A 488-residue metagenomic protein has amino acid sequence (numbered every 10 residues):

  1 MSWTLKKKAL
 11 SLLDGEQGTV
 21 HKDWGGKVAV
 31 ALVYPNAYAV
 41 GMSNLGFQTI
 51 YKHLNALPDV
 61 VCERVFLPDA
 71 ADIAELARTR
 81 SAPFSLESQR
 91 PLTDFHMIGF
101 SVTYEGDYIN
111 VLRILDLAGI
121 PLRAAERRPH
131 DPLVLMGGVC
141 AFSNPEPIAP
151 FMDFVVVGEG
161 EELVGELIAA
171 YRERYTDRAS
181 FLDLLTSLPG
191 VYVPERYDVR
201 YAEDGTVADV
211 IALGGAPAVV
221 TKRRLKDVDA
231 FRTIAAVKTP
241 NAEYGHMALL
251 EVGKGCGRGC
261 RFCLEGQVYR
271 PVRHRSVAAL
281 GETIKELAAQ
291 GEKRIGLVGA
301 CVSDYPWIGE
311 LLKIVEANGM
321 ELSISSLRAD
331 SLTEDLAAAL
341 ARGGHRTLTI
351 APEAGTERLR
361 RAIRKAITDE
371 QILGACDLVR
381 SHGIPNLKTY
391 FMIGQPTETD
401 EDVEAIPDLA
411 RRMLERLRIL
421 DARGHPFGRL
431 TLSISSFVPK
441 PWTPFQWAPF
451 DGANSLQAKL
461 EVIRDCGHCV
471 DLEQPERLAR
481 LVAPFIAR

Functional and structural regions predicted by a protein language model:
W3-A31, Y38-A39, R200-L249: N-terminal [4Fe-4S]-dependent radical SAM core
L32-N36, L54, A235-L264, R346 (+1 more regions): N-terminal pre-triad scaffold of radical SAM enzymes
L32-V33, G106, E282-K388, M392-P439: Conserved SAM/AdoMet-binding glycine-rich loop
L67-L213, P444-K459: Glycine-rich beta-alpha loop elements in corrinoid/cobalamin-binding modules across cobalamin-dependent enzymes
V164-G165, V277, G281, V403 (+2 more regions): Short, amphipathic alpha-helical "lid/cap" segments that border enzyme active or binding sites
A170, R174, L409-R412, L481-R488: C-terminal alpha-helix
F262-A279: Iron-sulfur (Fe-S) cluster-binding segments and ferredoxin-like electron-carrier domains, especially [2Fe-2S]
R464-R488: Catalytic active-site module of serine/aspartate enzymes centered on a nucleophile-bearing elbow/loop
